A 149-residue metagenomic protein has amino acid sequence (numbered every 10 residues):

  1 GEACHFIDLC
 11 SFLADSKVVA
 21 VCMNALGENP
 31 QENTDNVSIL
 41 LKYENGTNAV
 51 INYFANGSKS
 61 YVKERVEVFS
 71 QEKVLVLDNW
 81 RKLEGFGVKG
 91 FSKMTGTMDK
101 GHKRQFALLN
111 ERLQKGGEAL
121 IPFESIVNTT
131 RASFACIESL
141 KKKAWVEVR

Functional and structural regions predicted by a protein language model:
G1, H5-K82, K103-G117, V148: Contiguous beta-strand/loop segments that form the cofactor/metal-binding neighborhood of enzyme cores
G1, K100, E124-V127: A generic "alpha-helical surface" signal
E44, E111-R149: C-terminal helix-rich "cap/oligomerization" subdomain common to oxidoreductases
V50, M94-T95, A119-P122: A short, structure-level motif marking secondary-structure boundaries and short turns
F86-G90: Change "in extracellular beta-sheet-rich domains … of secreted and cell-surface proteins" to "in beta-sheet-rich domains
F91-K100: A short glycine-threonine-serine/GTX helix/turn-capping micro-motif
